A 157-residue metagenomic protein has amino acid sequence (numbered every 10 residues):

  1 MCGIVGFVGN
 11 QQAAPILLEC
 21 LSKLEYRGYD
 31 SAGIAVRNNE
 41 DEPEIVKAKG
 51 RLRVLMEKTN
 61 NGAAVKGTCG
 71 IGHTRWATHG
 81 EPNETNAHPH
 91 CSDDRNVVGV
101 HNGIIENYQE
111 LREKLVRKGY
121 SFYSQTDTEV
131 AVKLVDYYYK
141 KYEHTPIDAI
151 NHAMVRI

Functional and structural regions predicted by a protein language model:
M1-I157: Conserved short alpha-helical segments that host acidic/polar catalytic motifs at enzyme active sites
